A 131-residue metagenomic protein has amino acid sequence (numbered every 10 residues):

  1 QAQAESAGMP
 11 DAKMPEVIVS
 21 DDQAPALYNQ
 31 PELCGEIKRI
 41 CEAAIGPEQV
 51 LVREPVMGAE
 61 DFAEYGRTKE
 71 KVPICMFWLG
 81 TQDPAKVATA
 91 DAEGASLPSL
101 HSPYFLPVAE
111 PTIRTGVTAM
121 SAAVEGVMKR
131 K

Functional and structural regions predicted by a protein language model:
Q1-K131: Metal-dependent amide/peptide-bond hydrolase catalytic core, centered on the "pita-bread" metallohydrolase fold
